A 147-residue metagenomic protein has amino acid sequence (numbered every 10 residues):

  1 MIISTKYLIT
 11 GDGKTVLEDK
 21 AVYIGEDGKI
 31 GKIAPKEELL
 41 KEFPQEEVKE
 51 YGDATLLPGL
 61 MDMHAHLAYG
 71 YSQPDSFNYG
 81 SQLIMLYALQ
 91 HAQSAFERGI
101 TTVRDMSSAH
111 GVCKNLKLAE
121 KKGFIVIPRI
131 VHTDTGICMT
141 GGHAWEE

Functional and structural regions predicted by a protein language model:
M1-E42, L56: N-terminal metal-binding scaffold of metallo-dependent hydrolase/deaminase domains
I2, E47-E50, I130-H132: Conserved beta-strand scaffold positions in the cores of enzyme catalytic domains, especially in NTP/NDP-utilizing
K6, V22, G28, D53 (+3 more regions): Divalent metal-coordination and catalytic microenvironments
G11, D27, H66, S108 (+1 more regions): Flexible loop residues that form catalytic and substrate-binding hotspots at small-molecule/glycan-binding clefts
D27, Q45, I127-R129: A generic structural signal for alpha->beta connector loops
E37-L57, S81, L86: Active-site metal-binding motif and surrounding structural segment of the metallo-beta-lactamase
T55-A119: Metal-associated gating/positioning segment near the N- to mid-region
K121-E147: Metal-coordinating catalytic core of metallo-dependent amide/deamination hydrolases
